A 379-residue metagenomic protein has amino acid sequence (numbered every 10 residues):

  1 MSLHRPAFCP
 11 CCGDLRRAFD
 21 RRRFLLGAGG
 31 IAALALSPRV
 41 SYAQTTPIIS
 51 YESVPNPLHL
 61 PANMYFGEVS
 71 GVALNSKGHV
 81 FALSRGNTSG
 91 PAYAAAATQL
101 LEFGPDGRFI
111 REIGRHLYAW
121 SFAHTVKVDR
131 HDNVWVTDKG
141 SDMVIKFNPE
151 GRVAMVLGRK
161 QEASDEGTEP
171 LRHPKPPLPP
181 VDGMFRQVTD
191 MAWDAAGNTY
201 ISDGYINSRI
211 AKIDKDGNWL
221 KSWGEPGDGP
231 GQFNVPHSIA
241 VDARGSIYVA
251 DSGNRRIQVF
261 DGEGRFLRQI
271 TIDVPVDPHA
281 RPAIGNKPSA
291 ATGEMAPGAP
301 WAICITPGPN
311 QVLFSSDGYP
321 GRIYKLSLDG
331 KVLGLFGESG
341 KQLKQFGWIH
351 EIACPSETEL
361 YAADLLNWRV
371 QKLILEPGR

Functional and structural regions predicted by a protein language model:
M1-F19, A32-L34: N-terminal secretory signal peptides
C9-C12, Y42-R379: Eukaryotic scaffold repeat domains enriched in small/polar residues
R17-L26, I31-T45: N-terminal twin-arginine translocation
